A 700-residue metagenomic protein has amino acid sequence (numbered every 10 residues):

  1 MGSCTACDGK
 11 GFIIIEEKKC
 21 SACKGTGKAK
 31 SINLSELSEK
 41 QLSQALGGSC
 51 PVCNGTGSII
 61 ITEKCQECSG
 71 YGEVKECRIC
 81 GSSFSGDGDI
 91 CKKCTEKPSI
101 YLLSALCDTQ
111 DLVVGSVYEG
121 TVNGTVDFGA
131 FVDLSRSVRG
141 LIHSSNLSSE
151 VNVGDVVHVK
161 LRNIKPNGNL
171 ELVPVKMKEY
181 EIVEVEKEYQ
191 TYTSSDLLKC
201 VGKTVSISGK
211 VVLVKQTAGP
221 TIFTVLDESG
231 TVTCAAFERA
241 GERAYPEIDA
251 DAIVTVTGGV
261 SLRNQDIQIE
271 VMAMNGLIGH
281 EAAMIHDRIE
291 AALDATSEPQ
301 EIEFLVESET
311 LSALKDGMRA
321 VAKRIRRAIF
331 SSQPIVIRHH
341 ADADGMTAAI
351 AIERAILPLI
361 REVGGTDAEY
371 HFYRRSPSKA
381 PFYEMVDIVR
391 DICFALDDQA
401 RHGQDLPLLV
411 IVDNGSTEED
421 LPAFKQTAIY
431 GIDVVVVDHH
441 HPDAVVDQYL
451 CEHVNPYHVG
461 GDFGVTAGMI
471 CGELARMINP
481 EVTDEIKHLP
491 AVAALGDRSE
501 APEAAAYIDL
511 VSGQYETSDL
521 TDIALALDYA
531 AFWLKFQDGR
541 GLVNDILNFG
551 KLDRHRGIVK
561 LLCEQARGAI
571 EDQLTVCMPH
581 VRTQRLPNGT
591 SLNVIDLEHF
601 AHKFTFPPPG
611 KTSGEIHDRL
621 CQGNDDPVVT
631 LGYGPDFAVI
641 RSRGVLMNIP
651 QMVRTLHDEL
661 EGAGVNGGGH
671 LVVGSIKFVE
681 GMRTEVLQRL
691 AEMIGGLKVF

Functional and structural regions predicted by a protein language model:
T95-G115, S148-E150, E179-K203, A244-Y245: Short boundary/loop segments of OB/S1/cold-shock single-stranded nucleic-acid-binding domains
L112-V126, V157-L161, V201-A218, G258: Structural detector for short beta-strands of small beta-barrel domains
V126-F128, D133-I142, L213-A240: OB-fold (S1/OB) nucleic-acid-binding surfaces
L147-H158, A240-T257: Short nucleic-acid-contacting surface segments enriched for D/E, G, S/T with interspersed K/R
N167-Y189, S261-R288: OB-fold/S1-family single-stranded nucleic acid-binding modules
A235-F237, D344, P358-V435, P442-V445: N-terminal small/polar loop signature for handling phosphorylated ligands or for N-terminal nucleophile
F330-I337, A341-D342, A444-H599, I616-H617 (+1 more regions): A structured phosphate/pyrophosphate-recognition subdomain
P480, N593-F700: Glycine-rich, acidic loop segments that terminate in or are immediately followed by a histidine
